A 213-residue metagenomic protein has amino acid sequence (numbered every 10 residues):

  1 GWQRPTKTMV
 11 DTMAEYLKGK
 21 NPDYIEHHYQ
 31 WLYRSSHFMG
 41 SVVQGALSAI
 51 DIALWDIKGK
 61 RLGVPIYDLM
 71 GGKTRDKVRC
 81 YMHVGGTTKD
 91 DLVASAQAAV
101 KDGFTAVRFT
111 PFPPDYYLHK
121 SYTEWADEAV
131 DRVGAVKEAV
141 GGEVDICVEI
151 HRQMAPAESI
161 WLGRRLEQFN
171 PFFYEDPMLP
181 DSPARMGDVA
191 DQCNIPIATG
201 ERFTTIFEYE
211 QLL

Functional and structural regions predicted by a protein language model:
G1-R61: Metal- or metallocofactor-binding catalytic centers and their adjacent structured scaffolds across diverse enzyme
M13, I50, G63, V107 (+3 more regions): Conserved, mostly hydrophobic/aromatic
G19, V64, F104, I195: Short glycine/serine/threonine/alanine-rich loop segments
L47, G85, M178, E201-T205: Active-site nucleophile and cofactor-binding loops and adjacent substrate-binding regions of central metabolic enzymes
A53-T87: Glycine-rich, aromatic-flanked loop segments that form ligand/cofactor-binding clefts across common enzyme folds
D56, D68, G72, G134 (+2 more regions): Active-site phosphate/pyrophosphate- and oxyanion-stabilizing loops and adjacent acidic/basic residues in soluble
K77-Q192: Metal-dependent enolase-superfamily TIM-barrel catalytic cores that perform enediolate-based chemistry
D181-L213: Catalytic alpha/beta core domains of metabolic enzymes, predominantly
